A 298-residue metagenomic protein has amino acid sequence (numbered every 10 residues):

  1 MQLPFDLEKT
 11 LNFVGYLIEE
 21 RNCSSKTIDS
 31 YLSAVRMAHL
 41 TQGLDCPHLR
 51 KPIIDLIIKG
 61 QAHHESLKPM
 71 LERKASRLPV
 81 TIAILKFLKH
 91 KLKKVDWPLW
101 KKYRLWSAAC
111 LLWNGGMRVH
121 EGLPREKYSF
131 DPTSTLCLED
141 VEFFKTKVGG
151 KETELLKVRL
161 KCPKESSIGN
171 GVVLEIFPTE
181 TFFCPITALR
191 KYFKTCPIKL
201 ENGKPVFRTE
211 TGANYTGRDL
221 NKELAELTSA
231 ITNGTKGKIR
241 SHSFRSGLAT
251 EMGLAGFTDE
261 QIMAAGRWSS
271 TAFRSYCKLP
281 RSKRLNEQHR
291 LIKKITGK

Functional and structural regions predicted by a protein language model:
M1-K298: Extended, non-catalytic subsegments within catalytic or DNA/protein-binding/adaptor domains
